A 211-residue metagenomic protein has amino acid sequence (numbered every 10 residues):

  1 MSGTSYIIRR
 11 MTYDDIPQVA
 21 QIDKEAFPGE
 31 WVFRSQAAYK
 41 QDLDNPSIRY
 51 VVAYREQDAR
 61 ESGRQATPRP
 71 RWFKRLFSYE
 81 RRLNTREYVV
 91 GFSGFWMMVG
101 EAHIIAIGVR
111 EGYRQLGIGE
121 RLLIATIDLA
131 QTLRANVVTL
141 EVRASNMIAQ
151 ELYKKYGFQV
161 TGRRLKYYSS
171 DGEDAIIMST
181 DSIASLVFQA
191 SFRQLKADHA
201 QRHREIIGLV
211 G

Functional and structural regions predicted by a protein language model:
S2-Y6, R10-G112, L123-A125, L129-L133 (+2 more regions): Acetyl-CoA-dependent GNAT
Q41-L43, W96, S145, Y167-D171: A short beta-turn/loop motif at secondary-structure boundaries
S62, L116, A149, V187-F188: Intrinsically disordered, low-complexity acidic/polar segments
R110, R114, R143-S145, S170: Residue-level recognition of the GNAT/N-acetyltransferase active site
Q115-D128, M147, E151-K155: Conserved acetyl-CoA-binding loop-helix of GNAT-fold acetyltransferases
L116, L133-N136: Short coil/turn segments at alpha/beta junctions that flank glycine-rich nucleotide-binding fingerprints
T139-E141, K154, Q159-I176, Q189 (+1 more regions): Conserved catalytic-core motifs of GNAT/GCN5-like acyltransferases
